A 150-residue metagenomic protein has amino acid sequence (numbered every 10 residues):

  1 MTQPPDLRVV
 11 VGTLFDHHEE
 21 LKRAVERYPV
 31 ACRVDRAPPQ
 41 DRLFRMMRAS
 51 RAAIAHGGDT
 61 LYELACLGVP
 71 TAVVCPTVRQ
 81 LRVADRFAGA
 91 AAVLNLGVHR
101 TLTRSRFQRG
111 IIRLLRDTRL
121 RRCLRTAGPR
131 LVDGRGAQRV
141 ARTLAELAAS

Functional and structural regions predicted by a protein language model:
M1-S150: Nucleotide-activated sugar donor-binding and catalytic core shared by glycosyltransferases and related lipid-linked
